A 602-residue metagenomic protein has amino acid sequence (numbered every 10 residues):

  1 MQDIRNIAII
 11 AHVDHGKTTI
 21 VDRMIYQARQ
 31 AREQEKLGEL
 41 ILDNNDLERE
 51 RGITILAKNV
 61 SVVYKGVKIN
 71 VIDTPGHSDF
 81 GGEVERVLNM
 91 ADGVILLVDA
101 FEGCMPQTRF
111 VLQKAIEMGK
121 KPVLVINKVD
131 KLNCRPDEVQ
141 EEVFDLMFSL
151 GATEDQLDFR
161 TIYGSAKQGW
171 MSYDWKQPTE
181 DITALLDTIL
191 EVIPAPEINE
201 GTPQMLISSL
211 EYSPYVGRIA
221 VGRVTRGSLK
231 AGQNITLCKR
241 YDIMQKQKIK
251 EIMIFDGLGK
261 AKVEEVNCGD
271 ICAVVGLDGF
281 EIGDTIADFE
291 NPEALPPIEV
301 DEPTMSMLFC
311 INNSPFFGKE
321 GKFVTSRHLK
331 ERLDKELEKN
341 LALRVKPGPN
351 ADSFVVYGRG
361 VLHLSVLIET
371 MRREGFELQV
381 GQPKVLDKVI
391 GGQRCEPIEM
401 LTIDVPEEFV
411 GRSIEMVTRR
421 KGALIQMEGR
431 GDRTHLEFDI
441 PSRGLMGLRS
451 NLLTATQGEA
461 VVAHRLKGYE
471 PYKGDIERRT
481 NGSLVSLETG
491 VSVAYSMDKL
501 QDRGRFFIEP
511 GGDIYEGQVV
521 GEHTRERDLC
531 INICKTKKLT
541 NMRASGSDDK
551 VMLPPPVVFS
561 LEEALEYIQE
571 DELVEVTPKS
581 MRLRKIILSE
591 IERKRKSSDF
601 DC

Functional and structural regions predicted by a protein language model:
M1-V98, E102, E142, L210-S213: P-loop NTPase switch module centered on the Walker A-proximal segment
E33, M105-P106, K131-D137, G169-D174 (+5 more regions): Switch/connector loops and helix/strand junctions flanking conserved nucleotide-binding motifs in nucleotide-processing
D79-V84, E102-R109, N133-D137: Conserved ATPase-coupling elements of RecA-like P-loop NTPase cores
L96, L124-V125, Y163, V356: Structural beta-sheet core signal
G103-G119, Q140-V143: Amphipathic helical hotspot of TIR/SEFIR-family domains
K121, K131-E191: Canonical P-loop GTPase G-domain recognition
N127, S165, G360: Active-site glycine-centered loops adjacent to acidic/histidine catalytic or metal-binding residues that shape
Q140, R160, A184-E191, A220-C602: Accessory interaction regions appended to the cores of large information-processing enzymes
